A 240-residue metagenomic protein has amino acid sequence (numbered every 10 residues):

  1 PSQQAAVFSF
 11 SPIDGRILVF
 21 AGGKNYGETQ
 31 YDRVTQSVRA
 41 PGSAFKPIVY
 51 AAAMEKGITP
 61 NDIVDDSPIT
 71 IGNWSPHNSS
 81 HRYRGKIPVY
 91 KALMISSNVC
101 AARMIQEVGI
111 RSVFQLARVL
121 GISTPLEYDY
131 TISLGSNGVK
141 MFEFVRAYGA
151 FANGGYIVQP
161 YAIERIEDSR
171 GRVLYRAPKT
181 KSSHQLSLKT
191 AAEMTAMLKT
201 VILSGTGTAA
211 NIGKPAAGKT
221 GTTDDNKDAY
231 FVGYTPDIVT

Functional and structural regions predicted by a protein language model:
P1-S11, F20, Y26-Y31, K140-R146 (+1 more regions): A penicillin-recognizing enzyme superfamily signal
Q3-A5, E28-I48, N61-D66, I87 (+1 more regions): Short active-site loop at a secondary-structure junction that contains or immediately precedes the catalytic residue(s)
I13, I58-V113, D129, I157 (+1 more regions): Conserved catalytic neighborhood of penicillin-recognizing serine enzymes
D14-G15, V38-V64, A92, A147-F151 (+1 more regions): Active-site SXXK
A44-F45, V49, P88, S97-C100 (+3 more regions): Catalytic-loop motifs flanking and including active-site residues across diverse enzymes
S75-S80, G109-Y148, G155, P160-A162: Mid-domain, small-residue-enriched loop/turn segments at the edges of structured enzyme/sensor domains
